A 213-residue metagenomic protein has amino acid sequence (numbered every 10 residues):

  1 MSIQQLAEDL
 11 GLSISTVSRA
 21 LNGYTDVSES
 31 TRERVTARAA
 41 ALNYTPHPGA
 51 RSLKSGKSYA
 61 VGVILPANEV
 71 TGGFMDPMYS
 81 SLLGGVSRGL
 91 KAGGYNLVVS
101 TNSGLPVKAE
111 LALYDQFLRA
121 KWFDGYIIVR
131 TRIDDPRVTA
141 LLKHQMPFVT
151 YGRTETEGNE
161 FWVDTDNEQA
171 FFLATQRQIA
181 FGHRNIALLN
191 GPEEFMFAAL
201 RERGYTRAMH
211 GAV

Functional and structural regions predicted by a protein language model:
M1-Y59: N-terminal helix-turn-helix DNA-binding module of bacterial transcription factors
S13, Y59, D124, R184-N185: Short acidic/polar active-site loop segments enriched in Thr and Asp
A41, G85-Y95, L142-T150, T154-V213: Bacterial carbohydrate/catabolite-sensing allosteric modules
T45-L111, T206, H210: Amphipathic helical "hinge" segments at domain boundaries
I64, S100, V129, Y151 (+1 more regions): Short hydrophobic segments within beta-strands
A109-Q169: Short beta-strand-centered segments that line the small-molecule binding cleft or hinge of alpha/beta clamshell
